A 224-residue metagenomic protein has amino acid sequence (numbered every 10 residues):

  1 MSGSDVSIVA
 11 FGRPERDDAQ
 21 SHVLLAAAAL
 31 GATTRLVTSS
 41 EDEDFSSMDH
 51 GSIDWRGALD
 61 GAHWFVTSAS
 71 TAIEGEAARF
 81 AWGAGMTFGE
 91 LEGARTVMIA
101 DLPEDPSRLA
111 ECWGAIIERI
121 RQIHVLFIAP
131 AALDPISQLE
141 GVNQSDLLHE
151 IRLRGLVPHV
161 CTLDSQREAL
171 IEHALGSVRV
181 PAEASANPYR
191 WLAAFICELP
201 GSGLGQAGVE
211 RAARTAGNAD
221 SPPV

Functional and structural regions predicted by a protein language model:
M1-A186, L199-V224: Ribokinase/PfkB-type carbohydrate-kinase core domain
W191-F195: Conserved hydrophobic/aromatic "anchor" residues that stabilize well-ordered secondary structure elements
